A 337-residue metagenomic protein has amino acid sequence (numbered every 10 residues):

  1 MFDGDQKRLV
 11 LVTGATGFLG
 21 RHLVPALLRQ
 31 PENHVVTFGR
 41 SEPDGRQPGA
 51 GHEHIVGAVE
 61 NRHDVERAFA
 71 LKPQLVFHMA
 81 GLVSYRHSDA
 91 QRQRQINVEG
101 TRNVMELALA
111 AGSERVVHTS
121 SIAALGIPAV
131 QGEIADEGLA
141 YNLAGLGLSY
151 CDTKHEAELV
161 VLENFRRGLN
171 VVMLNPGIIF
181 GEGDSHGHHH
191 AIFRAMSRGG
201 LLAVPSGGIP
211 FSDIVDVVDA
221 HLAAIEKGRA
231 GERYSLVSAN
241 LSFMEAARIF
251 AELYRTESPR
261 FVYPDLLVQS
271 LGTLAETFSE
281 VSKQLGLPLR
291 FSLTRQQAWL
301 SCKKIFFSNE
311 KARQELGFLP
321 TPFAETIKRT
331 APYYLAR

Functional and structural regions predicted by a protein language model:
F2, R8-Q30: N-terminal Rossmann NAD(P)H-binding glycine-rich loop of SDR-like oxidoreductase domains
F2-D3, F307-Q314, L319-R337: Amphipathic terminal alpha-helices
R46, H52-E99, L107: NAD(P)H-binding glycine-rich loop region in Rossmannoid oxidoreductase-like domains and their noncatalytic homologs
I96-S149: Conserved Rossmann-fold NAD(P)-dependent oxidoreductase catalytic core, especially the SDR/UDP-sugar
N103, E156, G187-H188, P205-I225 (+1 more regions): Substrate-positioning beta->alpha
G145-V172: Active-site Tyr-X1-5-Lys
V171-M173, G177-P210: NAD(P)-dependent short-chain dehydrogenase/reductase
A220-F291, N309, A324-P332: Mid/C-terminal beta-alpha module of Rossmann-like enzyme folds, strongest in SDR-family dehydrogenases/epimerases
